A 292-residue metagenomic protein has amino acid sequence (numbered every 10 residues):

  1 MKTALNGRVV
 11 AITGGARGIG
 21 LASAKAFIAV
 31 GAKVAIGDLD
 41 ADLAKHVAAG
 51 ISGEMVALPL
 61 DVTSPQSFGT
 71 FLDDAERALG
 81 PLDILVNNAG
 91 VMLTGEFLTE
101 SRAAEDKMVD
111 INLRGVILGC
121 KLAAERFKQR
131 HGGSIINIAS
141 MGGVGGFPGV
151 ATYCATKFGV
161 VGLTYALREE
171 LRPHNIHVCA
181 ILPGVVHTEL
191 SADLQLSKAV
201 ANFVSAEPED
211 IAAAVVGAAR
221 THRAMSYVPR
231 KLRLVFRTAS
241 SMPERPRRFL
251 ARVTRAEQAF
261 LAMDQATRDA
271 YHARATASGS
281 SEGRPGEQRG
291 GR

Functional and structural regions predicted by a protein language model:
K2-K33: Canonical Rossmann dinucleotide-binding motif of NAD(H)/NADP(H)-dependent dehydrogenases/reductases, specifically
A41-D42, L60-T70, R102: The beta1-alpha1 cofactor-binding region of Rossmann-like NAD(H)/NADP(H)-dependent oxidoreductases
E96-F97, S101-V109: Substrate-binding pocket helix/loop in short-chain dehydrogenase/reductase
L98, F147-T152: Active-site loop immediately N-terminal to the catalytic Tyr-X3-Lys motif of short-chain dehydrogenase/reductase
C120, T156: Active-site helix of classical SDR
S140: Residue(s) in the substrate-gating loop at a strand-loop-helix junction that position the organic substrate next
A180, K198-F236: C-terminal helical subdomain
